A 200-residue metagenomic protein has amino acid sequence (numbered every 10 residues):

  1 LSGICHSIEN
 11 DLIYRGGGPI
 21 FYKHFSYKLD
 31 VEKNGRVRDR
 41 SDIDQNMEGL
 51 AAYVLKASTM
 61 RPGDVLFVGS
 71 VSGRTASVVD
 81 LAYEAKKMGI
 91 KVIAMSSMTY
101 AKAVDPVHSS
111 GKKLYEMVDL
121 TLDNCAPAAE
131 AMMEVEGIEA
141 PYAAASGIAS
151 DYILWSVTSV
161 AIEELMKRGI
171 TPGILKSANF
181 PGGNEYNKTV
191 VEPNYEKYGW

Functional and structural regions predicted by a protein language model:
G3-S159: Glycine-rich phosphate-binding loops that contact phosphosugars or nucleotide phosphates
G17-G18, E163-W200: Active-site phosphate/pyrophosphate-binding segments
